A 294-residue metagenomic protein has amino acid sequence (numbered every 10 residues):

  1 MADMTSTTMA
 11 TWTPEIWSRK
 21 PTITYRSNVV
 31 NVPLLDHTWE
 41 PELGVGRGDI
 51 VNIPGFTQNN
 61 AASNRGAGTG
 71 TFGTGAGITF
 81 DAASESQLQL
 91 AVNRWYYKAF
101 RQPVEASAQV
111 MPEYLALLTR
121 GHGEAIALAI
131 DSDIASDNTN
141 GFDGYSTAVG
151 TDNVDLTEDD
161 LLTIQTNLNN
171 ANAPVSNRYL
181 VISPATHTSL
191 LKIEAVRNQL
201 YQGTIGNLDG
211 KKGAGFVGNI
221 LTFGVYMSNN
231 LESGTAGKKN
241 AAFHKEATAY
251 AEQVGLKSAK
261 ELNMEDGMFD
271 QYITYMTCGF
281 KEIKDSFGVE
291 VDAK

Functional and structural regions predicted by a protein language model:
M1-W12, F56-G77, H122-N140: Short secondary-structure boundary segments
A2-H37, E42-A62, S86-V92, Q109 (+2 more regions): Sequence/fold signature of self-assembling virion shell proteins
V32, T79, F100-R101, A251: Generic signal for short, ordered secondary-structure residues within or immediately flanking folded domains
R47, N52, Q58, Q87-E113 (+1 more regions): Structured, hydrophobic secondary-structure cores that serve as assembly/anchoring elements
A67-R94: Active-site cofactor/substrate anionic-group-binding motifs, chiefly glycine- and Lys/Arg-rich phosphate-binding loops
D81-S84, L115-L117, A125-I126, T204-L208: Glycine-rich loops and low-complexity Gly/Arg-rich segments that provide flexible linkers or classic glycine-based
E105-A173, E290-K294: Alpha-helical scaffold segments that mediate packing/assembly in large oligomeric complexes
N140-K212: Extended, solvent-exposed, turn-rich assembly/linker loops in the middle of proteins
